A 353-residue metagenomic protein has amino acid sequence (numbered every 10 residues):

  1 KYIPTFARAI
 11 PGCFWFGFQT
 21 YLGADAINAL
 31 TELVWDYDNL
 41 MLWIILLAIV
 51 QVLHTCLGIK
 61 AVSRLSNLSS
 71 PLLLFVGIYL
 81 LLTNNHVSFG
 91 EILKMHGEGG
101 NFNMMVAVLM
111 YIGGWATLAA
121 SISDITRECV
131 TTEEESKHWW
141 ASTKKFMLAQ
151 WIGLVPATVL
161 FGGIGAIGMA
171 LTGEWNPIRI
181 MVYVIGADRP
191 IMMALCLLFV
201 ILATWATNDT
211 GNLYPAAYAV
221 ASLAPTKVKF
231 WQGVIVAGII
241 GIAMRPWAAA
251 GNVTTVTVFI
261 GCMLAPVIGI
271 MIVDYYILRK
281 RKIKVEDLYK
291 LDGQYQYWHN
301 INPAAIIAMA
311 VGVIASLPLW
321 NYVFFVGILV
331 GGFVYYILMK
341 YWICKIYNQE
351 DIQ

Functional and structural regions predicted by a protein language model:
K1-W35, T204-S222: Hydrophobic transmembrane alpha-helices that form the core helical bundles of multi-pass secondary transporters
Y2-F6, Q19, T31-L57, S70-L82 (+5 more regions): Transmembrane alpha-helical segments of multi-pass small-molecule transport proteins
A24-N28, L33, P71-G97, I112-A116 (+2 more regions): Hydrophobic alpha-helical segments and their helix-loop junctions in multi-pass secondary transporters
D25-W35, L46-S69, N85-V87, D124-V130 (+3 more regions): Membrane-water interface regions at transmembrane-helix termini and the short interhelical loops of multi-pass membrane
L42-N84, G99, Q150-G153, T257-G269 (+1 more regions): Membrane-interface loop-to-helix entry segments
L81-N84, H96-A166, P190-T210, Y297-M309: Hydrophobic, membrane-embedded alpha-helices of multi-pass small-molecule transporters
P156, L160, I164-D209, L223-T226 (+3 more regions): TM-loop-TM module centered on a large, flexible mid-protein loop between adjacent transmembrane helices in multi-pass
G269-Y336, Y341, K345-Q353: C-terminal membrane-solvent junction of multi-pass transporters and transport-like membrane proteins
